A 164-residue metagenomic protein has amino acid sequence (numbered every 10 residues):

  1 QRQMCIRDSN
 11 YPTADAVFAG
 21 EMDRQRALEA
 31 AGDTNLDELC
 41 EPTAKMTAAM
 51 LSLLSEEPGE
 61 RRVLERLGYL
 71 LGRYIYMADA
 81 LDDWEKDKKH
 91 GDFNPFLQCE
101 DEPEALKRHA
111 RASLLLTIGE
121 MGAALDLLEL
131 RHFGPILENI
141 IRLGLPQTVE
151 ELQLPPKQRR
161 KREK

Functional and structural regions predicted by a protein language model:
R2-I6: Short, small-residue-biased leader/transition segments that mark boundaries at the very start of proteins
N10, D15-F18, M22, D33-A48 (+2 more regions): Catalytic cores of Mg2+-dependent Asp-rich isoprenoid enzymes
D23-L28: A short, charged helix-loop
